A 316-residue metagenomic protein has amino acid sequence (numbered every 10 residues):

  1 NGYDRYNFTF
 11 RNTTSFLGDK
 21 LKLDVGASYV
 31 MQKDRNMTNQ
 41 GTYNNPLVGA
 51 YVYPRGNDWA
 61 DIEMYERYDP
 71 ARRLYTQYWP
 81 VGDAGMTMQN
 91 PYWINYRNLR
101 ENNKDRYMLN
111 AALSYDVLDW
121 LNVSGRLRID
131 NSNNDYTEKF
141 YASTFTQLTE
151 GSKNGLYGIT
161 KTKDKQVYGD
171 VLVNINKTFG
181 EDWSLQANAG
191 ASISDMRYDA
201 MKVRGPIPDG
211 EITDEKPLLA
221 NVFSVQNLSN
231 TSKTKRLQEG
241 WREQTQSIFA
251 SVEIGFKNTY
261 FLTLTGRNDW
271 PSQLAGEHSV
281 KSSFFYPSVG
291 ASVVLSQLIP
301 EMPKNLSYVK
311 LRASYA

Functional and structural regions predicted by a protein language model:
R5-T9, R267, S288, K310-R312: Short, cationic motifs built from Arg/Lys/His that form the positively charged side of catalytic pockets
F10-T14, A111-Y115, V171-I175, A189 (+2 more regions): Residues on the lipid-exposed face of transmembrane beta-strands in outer-membrane beta-barrel proteins
T13-R106, S124-Q246, Q273-V280, L295-A316: Surface-exposed loop/interface segments of Gram-negative outer-membrane beta-barrel transport/assembly proteins
E243-S247, I254-T259: Short, flexible loop/turn motifs enriched in small residues
D269-P271: Active-site beta-loop-alpha junctions of metal-dependent nucleic acid enzymes, especially the RNase H-like/DDE
E277, F284-S288: Outer-membrane beta-barrel domain signature, especially the mid-to-C-terminal portions of large Gram-negative OMP
